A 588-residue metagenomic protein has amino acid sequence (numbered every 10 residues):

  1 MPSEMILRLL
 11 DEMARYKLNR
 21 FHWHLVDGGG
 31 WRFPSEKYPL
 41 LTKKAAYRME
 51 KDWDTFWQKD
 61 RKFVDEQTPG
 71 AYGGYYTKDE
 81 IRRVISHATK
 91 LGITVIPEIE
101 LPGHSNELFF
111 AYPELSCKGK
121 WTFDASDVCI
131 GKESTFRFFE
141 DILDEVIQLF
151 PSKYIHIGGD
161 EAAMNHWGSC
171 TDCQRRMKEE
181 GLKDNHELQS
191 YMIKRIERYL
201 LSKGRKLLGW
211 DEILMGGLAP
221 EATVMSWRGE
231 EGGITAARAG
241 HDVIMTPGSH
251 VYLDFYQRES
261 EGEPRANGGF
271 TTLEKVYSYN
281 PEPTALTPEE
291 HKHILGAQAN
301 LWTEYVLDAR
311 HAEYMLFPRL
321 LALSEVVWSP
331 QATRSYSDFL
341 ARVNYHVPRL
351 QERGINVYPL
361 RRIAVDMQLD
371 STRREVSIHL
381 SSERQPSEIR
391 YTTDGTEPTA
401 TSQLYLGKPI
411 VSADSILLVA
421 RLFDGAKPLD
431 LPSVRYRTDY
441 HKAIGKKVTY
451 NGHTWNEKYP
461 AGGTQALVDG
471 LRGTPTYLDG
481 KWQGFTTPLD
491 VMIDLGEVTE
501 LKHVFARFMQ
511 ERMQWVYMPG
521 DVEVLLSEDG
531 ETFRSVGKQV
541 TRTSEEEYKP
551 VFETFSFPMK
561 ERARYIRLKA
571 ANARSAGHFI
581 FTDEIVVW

Functional and structural regions predicted by a protein language model:
M1-N19, V419-A420, S433-K442, G452 (+4 more regions): Mature N-terminal, pre-catalytic/accessory segment of carbohydrate-active enzymes
M1-P2, G28-P34, P102-L108, H156 (+9 more regions): Flexible loop/turn segments at secondary-structure boundaries
M1-R205: Substrate-binding cleft of carbohydrate-active enzyme catalytic domains
F21-W23, I155, A297, V504 (+1 more regions): Hydrophobic residues within beta-strands of alpha/beta enzymes
L207-E212, G217-A222, R228-S377: Flexible, acidic glycine-rich loops studded with aromatic residues
P330, R334, L340-D490, M509: Short, compositionally stereotyped local motifs that mark structural "simplifiers"
E397-Q403, E531-K538: Surface-exposed loop/edge segments in extracytoplasmic proteins
G473-G537, K549-W588: Aromatic, loop-rich ligand-recognition surfaces of beta-strand-rich domains
